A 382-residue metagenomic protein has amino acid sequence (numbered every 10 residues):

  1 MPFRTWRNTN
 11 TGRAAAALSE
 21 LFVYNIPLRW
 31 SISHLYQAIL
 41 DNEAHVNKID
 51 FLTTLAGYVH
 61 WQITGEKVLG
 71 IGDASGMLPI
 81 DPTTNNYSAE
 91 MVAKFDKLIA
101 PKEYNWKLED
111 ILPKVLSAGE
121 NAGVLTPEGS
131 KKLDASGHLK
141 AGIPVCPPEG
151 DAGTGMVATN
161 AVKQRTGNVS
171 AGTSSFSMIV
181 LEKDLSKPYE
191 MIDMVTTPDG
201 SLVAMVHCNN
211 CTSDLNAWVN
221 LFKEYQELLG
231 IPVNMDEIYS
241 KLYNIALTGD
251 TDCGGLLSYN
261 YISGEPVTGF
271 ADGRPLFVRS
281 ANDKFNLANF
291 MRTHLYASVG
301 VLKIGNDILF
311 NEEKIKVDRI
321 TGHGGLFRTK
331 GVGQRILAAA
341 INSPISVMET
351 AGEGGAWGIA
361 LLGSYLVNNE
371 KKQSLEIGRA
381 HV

Functional and structural regions predicted by a protein language model:
P2: Surface loop/turn signatures of beta-propeller and other carbohydrate-active proteins
N8: Carbohydrate-associated surface elements
G12-G72, L78-N105, G119-T321, L326-R379: Active-site core segments that coordinate phosphate-bearing ligands/cofactors across diverse enzyme families
